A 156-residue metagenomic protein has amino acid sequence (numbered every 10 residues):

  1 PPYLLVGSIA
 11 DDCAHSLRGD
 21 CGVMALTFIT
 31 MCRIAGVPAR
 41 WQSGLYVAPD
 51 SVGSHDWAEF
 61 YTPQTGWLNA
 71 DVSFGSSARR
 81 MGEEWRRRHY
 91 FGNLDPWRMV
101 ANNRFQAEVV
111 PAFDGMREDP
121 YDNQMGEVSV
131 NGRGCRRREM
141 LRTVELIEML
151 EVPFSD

Functional and structural regions predicted by a protein language model:
P1-G19, F113, S129-G132, E139-D156: Secondary-structure boundary elements
A14-S16, G53, R79, D122: Short, surface-exposed, charged/polar-biased interaction segments
M24-G115: Hydrophobic/aromatic-rich core segments of domains that either
E118-P120, Q124-V128: Glycine/proline-enriched, intrinsically flexible loops and inter-domain linkers
